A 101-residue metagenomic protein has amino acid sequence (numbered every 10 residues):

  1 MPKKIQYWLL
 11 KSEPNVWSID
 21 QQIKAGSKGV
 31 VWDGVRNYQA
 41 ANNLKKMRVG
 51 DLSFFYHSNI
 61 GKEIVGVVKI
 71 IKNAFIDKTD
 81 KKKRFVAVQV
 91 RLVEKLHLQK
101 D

Functional and structural regions predicted by a protein language model:
M1-R48: Compositionally biased, charged N-terminal/linker segments
K4, K62, K82-V86: A short, structural micro-pattern
L9-K11, F55-Y56, V67: Short, conserved beta-strand edge motifs with alternating hydrophobic and charged residues
P14, N59, E94-L96: A broadly conserved detector of short glycine/acidic/proline-rich loop/turn motifs that flank catalytic sites and bind
S18-D20, K62-G66, D77-K78: Short acidic/glycine-rich loop or secondary-structure boundary segments that cap or lie
Y56-K62: Short, charged beta-turn/beta-strand-edge "cap" motif at the junction between a beta-strand and an adjacent loop
V67-D101: Aromatic- and Lys/Arg-enriched surface recognition patch
